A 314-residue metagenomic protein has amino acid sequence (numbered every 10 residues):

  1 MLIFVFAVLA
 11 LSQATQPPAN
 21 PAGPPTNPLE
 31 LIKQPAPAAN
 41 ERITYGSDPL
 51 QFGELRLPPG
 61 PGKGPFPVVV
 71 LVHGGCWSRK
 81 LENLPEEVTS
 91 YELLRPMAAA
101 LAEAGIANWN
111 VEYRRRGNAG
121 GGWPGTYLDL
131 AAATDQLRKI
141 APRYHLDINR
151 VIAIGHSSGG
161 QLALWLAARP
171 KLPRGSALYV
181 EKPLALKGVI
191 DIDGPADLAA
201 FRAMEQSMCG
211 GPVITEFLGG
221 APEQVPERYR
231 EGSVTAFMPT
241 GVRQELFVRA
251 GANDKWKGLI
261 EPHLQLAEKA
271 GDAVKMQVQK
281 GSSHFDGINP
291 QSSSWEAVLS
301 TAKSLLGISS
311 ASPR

Functional and structural regions predicted by a protein language model:
P17-G64: N-terminal cap/lid segment of alpha/beta-hydrolase-fold proteins
N27-A38, D48, E87, A200-F237: Mobile cap/lid helix-loop segments that gate and shape the active-site cleft of serine hydrolases
G62-F66, G75-G120, W256: Short substrate-entry loop that stabilizes the transition state in hydrolases
V70-G74, A250-G251: The conserved beta1-alpha1 loop
L93, M97, G121-P142: Alpha/beta-hydrolase active-site loop
D135-M204: Primarily recognizes the serine-hydrolase "nucleophile elbow" in alpha/beta-hydrolase and SGNH/GDSL folds
L178-A203, G220-K255, L259: The feature captures the conserved acid-bearing segment of alpha/beta-hydrolase catalytic domains
F247-R249, N253-K255, L259-R314: C-terminal catalytic histidine-bearing segment of alpha/beta-hydrolase fold enzymes
